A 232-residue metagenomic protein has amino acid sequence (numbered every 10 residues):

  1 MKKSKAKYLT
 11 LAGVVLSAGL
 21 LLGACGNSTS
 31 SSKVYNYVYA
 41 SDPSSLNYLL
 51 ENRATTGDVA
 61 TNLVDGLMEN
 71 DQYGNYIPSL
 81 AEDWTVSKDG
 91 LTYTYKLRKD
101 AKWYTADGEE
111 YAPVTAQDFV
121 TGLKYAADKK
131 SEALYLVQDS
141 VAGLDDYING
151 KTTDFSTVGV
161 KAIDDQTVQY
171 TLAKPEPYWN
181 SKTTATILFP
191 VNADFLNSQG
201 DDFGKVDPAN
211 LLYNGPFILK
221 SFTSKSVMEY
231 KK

Functional and structural regions predicted by a protein language model:
M1-T10: Bacterial Sec-dependent N-terminal signal peptides
A12-L20: Bacterial N-terminal signal peptides
L22-A24: C-terminal motif of bacterial Sec signal peptides marking the signal peptidase cleavage site
G26-S28: Bacterial signal peptide processing site
S32-S41, T92-K96, F119-G122, V168-Q169 (+2 more regions): Short, well-ordered beta-strand elements
V38-K88, L212: N-terminal lobe/hinge region of extracytoplasmic solute-binding protein
E82-A133: Aromatic- and charge-enriched surface segment that lines or borders ligand/interaction sites
Q166, L172-K232: Gly/Pro-rich hinge or "lid" segments in bacterial periplasmic/extracellular proteins
